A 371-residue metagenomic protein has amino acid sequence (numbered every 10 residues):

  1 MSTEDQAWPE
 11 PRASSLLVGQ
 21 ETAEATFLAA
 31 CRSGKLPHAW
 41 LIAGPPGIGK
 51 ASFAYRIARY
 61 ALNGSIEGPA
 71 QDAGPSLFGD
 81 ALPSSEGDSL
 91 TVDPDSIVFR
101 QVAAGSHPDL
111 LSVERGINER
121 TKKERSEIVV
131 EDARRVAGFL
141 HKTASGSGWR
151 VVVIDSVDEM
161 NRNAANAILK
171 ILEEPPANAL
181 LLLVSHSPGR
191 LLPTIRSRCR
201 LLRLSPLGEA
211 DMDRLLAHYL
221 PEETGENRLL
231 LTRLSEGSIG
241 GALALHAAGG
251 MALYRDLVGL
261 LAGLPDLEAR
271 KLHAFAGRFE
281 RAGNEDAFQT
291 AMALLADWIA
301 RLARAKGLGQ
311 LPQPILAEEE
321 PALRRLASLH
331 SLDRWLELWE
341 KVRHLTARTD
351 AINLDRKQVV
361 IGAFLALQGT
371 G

Functional and structural regions predicted by a protein language model:
M1-Y60, G64-S84, D88-T91, D95-Q101 (+3 more regions): Charged, glycine-rich active-site and insertion segments that engage polyanionic ligands
T26-C31, S96, R100-Q101, E127-W149 (+2 more regions): Conserved alpha-helical scaffold flanking the Walker A/P-loop in AAA+ ATPase domains
A43, I154-D155: Residues at the beta-strand->loop junction immediately N-terminal to the Walker
R120-V130, V157, L201: Flexible beta-alpha connector loops of hexameric P-loop NTPases
H141, N166-L180: Conserved catalytic/switch belt of AAA+ P-loop NTPases
G146-V151, P176-L182: Loop/turn-to-beta-strand initiation segments
S156-M160, L172, P188: Conserved Walker B
R162-N163, P193: Conserved D-loop-proximal element of ABC-family nucleotide-binding domains
